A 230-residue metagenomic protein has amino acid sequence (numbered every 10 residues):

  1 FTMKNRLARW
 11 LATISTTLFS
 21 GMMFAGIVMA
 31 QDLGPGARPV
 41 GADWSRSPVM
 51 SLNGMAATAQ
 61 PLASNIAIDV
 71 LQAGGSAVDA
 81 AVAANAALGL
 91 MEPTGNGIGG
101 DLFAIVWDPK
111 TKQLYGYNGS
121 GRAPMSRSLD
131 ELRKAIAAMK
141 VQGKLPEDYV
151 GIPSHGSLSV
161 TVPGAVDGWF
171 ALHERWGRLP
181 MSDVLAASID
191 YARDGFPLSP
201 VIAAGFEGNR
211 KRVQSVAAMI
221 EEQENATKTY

Functional and structural regions predicted by a protein language model:
F1-W10: N-terminal secretory signal peptides that target proteins for export/translocation
M3, I14-L18, K228-Y230: N-terminal compositionally biased, intrinsically disordered segments and leader/signal-like regions
L11-A12, A86: Extended rod-forming repeat segments used as scaffolds/tethers
A12-I27: Bacterial N-terminal signal peptides
Q31-N65, A77-V78, V82-Y230: Noncatalytic scaffold domains of N-terminal-nucleophile
I68-D69: Surface-exposed charged/polar residues within alpha-helices that form helix-capping/stabilizing sites and interaction
